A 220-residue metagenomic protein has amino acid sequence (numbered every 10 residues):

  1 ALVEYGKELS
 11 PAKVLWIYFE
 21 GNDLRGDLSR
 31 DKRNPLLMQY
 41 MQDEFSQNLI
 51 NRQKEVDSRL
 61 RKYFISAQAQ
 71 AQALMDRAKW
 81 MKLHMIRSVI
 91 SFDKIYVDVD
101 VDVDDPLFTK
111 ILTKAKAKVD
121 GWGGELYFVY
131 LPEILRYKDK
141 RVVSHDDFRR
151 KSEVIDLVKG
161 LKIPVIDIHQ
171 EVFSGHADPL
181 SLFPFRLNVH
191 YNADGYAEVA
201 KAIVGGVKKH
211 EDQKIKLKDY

Functional and structural regions predicted by a protein language model:
A1-W16, E20: Membrane-embedded segments
G6, D100-L107, D146, L187-Y191 (+1 more regions): Extracytoplasmic/periplasmic, Sec-exported soluble proteins
K7, A117-D120, K159, V204 (+2 more regions): Sec-exported extracytoplasmic/periplasmic mature domains
E8-K13, L36-Y40, F148-V154, L187-H190 (+2 more regions): Short, surface-exposed linear patches
F19-D156, I163, I168-H176, L180 (+1 more regions): Serine-dependent acyl-ester chemistry module
F185-Y220: Histidine-centered active-site loop/cap adjacent to the catalytic His in serine esterases/O-acetyl transfer systems
